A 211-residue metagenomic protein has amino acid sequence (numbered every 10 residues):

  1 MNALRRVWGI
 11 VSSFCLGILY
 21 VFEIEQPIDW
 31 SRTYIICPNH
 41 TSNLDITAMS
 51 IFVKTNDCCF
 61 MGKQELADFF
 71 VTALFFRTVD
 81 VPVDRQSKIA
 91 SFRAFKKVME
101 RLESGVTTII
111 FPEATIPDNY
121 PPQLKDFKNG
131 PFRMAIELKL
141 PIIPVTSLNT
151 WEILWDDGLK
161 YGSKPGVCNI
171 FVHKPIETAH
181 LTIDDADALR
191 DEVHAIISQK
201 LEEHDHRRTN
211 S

Functional and structural regions predicted by a protein language model:
M1-A3, W30-K88: Catalytic core of membrane glycerolipid acyltransferases/transacylases, capturing the structured, soluble-facing
M1-Y34: Membrane-anchoring hydrophobic helices of lipid-metabolizing enzymes
W8, D45-A48, V71, A94 (+1 more regions): Hydrophobic alpha-helical segments typical of transmembrane helices and their membrane-interface/capping positions
S12, F52, F75, R133-M134: Hydrophobic/aromatic ligand-binding patch that stacks against planar heteroaromatic rings of cofactors or nucleotides
S12-L16, I36-P38, R85-I89, Y120-P122: Short, flexible loop segments at the rims of nucleotide/cofactor-binding pockets, characterized by
C15-E23, S91-F92, E152-W155: Short gly/ser/thr-rich secondary-structure transition/capping motifs
F22, I36, F60, I170-V172: Generic preference for hydrophobic
R93-S211: Non-catalytic C-terminal accessory region of glycerolipid acyltransferases and related lyso-lipid remodeling enzymes
